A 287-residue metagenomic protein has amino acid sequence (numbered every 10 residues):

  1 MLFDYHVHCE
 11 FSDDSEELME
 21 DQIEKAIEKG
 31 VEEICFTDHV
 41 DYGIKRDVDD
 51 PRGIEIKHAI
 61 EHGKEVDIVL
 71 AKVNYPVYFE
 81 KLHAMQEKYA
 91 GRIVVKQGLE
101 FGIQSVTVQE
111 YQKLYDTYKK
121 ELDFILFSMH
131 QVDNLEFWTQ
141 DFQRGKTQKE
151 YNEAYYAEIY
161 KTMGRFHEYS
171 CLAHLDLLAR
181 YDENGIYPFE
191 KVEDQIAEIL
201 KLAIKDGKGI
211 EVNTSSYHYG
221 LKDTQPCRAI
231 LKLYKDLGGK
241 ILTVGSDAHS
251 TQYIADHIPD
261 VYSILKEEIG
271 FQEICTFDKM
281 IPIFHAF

Functional and structural regions predicted by a protein language model:
M1-C9, M19-E24, D133, M163-G164 (+1 more regions): Charged catalytic cores and adjacent phosphate/nucleic-acid-binding surfaces used for phosphate/nucleic-acid chemistry
M1-S105, Y181-E190, T214, S250-D256 (+1 more regions): An N-terminally biased module of ancient metal coordination in phosphate/nucleic-acid-related enzymes
L2, I27-E28, K81-R92, Q112-L126 (+3 more regions): Acidic (Asp/Glu)-rich catalytic clusters
L2-D4, E33, V94-G98, D123-L126 (+4 more regions): Structural preference for beta-strand elements that scaffold enzyme active sites
E16, D41-G43, S105-V106, K120-L202 (+2 more regions): Divalent metal-binding pocket/active-site signature
I44-R46, H174, I281-F287: Flexible glycine/acidic-rich beta-alpha junction loops that bind and position SAM and/or redox cofactors in anaerobic
A71-L82, E110-K113, N152-A157, I196: Well-ordered, non-membrane alpha-helical segments in soluble/globular domains
Y115, Q140-D141, F287: Short, surface-exposed amphipathic charged segments that create phosphate/polyanion-binding patches used for binding
